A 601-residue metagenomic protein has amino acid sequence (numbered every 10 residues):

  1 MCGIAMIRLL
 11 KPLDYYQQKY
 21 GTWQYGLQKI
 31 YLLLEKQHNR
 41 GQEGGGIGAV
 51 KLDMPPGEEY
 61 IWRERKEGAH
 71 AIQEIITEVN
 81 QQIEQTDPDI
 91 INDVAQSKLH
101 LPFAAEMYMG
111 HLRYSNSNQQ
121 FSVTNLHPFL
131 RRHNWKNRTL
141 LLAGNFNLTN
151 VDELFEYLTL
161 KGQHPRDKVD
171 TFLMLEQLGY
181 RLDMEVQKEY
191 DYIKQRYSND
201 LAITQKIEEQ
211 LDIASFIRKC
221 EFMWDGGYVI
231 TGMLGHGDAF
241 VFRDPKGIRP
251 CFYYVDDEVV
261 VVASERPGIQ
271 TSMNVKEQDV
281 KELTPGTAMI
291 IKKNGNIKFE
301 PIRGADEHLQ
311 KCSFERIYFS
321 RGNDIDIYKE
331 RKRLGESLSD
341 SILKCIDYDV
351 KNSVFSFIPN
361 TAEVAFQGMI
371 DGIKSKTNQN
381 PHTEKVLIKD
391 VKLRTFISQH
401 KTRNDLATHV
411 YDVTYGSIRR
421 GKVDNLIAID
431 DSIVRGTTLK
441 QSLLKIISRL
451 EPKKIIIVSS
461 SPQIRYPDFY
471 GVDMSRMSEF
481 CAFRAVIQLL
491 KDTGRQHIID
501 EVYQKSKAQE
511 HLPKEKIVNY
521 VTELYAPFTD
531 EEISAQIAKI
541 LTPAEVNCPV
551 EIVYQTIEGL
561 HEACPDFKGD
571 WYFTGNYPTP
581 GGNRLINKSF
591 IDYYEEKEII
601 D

Functional and structural regions predicted by a protein language model:
M1-T284, I290-V354, I358: Conserved short alpha-helical segments that host acidic/polar catalytic motifs at enzyme active sites
N147-T149, F357-A365, I433-T437: Gly/Ser/Thr-rich loops at beta-strand to alpha-helix junctions that form or flank small-molecule/cofactor-binding
M184, N294, K344-K351, G372-T383 (+2 more regions): Secondary-structure transition/capping motifs at alpha-helix termini and the adjoining loop/turn into the next element
D191-I213, A365, I373-L393: Amphipathic alpha-helical
E221, H236-D238, R243, V255 (+7 more regions): PRPP-dependent phosphoribosyltransferase catalytic core
M223-G226, E330-K351, V364-A365, M369 (+1 more regions): Phosphate/ATP-binding catalytic cores across multiple sugar-kinase/actin-like superfamilies, primarily ASKHA
M289, N425-S442: A phosphate-binding catalytic loop at a beta-strand-loop-alpha-helix junction that coordinates phosphoryl groups
D371-L426, G436-T437, R465-S478: Short, glycine/charge-rich flexible loops or terminal/linker lids adjacent to PRPP-binding catalytic cores
